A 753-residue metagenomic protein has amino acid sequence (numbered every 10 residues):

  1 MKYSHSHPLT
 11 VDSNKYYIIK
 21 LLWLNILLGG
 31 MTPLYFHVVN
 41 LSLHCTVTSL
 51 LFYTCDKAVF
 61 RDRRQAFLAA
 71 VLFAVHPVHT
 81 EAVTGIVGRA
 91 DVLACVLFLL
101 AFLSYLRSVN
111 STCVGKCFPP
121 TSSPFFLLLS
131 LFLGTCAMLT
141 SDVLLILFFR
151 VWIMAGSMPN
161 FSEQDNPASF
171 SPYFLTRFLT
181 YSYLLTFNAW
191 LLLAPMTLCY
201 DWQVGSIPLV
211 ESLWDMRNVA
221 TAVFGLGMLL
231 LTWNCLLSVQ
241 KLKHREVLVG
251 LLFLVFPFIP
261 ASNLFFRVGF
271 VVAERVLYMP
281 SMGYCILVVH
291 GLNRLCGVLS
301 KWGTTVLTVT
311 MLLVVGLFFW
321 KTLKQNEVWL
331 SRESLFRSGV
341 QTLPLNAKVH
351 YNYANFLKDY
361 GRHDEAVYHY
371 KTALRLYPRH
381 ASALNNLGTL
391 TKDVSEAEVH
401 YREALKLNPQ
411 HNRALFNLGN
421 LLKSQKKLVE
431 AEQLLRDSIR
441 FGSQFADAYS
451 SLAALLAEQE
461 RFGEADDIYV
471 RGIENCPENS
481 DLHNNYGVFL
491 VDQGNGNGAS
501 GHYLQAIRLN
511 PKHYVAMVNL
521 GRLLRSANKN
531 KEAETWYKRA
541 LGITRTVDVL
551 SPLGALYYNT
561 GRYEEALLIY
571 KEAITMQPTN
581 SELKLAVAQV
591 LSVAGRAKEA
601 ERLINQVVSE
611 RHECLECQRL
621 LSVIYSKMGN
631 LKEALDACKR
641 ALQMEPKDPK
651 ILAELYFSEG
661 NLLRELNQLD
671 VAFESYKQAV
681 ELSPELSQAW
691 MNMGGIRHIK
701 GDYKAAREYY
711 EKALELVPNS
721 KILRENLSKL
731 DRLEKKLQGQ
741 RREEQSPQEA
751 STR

Functional and structural regions predicted by a protein language model:
M1-T391, S395-R413, N417-N420, Q444-D447 (+3 more regions): Polytopic membrane enzymes that build or remodel cell-surface glycoconjugates and lipids
V328-S334, D359-T372, T391-E403, R413 (+15 more regions): Structural signature of tandem alpha-helical TPR/SEL1-like repeats, specifically the intra-repeat loop/turn
T342, L376, L407, F441 (+8 more regions): Structural marker of alpha-solenoid helical repeat scaffolds
K348-D359, A381-T389, R413-S424, D447-A457 (+8 more regions): Conserved alpha-helical positions within TPR/SEL1-like repeat arrays
G695, A706-Y710, L714-E725: Ankyrin-repeat TPLH-centered helix-turn motif and closely related helix/turn capping elements of eukaryotic
S751-R753: Short, solvent-exposed mixed-charge patches
